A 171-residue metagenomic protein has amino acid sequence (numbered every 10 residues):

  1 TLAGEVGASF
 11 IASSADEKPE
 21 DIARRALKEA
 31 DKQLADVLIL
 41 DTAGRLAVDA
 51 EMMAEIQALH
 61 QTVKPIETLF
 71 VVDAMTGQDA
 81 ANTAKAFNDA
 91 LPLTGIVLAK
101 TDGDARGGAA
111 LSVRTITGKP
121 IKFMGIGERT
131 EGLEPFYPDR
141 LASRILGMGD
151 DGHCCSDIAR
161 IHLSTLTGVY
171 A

Functional and structural regions predicted by a protein language model:
T1-A15, D21-R24, A109: P-loop NTPase switch/communication element
A15-D16, D73: A generic secondary-structure micro-motif detector that highlights 1-2 residue hydrophobic/ambivalent hotspots embedded
A23-L27, D31, A35, A47 (+2 more regions): Conserved phosphate-handling catalytic cores of large alpha/beta enzymes
M53: Active-site-adjacent beta->alpha loops and helix N-cap segments on the catalytic face of soluble alpha/beta enzymes
